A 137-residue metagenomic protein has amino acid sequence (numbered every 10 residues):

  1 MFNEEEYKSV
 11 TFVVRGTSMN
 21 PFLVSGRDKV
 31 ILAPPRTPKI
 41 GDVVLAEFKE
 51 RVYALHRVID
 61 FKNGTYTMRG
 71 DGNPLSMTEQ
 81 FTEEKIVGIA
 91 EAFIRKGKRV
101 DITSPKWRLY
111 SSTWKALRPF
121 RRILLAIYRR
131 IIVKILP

Functional and structural regions predicted by a protein language model:
M1-P137: Extended hydrophobic leader/signal-anchor segments used for secretion and membrane insertion
